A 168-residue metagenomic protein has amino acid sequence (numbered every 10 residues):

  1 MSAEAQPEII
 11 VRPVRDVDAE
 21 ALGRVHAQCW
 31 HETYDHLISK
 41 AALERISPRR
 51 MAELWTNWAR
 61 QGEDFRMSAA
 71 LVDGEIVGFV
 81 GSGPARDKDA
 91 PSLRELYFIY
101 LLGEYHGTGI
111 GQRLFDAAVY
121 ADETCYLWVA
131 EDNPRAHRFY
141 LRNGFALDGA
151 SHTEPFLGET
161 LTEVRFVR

Functional and structural regions predicted by a protein language model:
M1-I10: Short, low-complexity, intrinsically disordered N-terminal peptides in bacterial proteins
I9, P13-A19, A27-H106, Q112-A117: Acetyl-CoA-dependent GNAT
F65, T160-R165: Short hydrophobic/aromatic beta-strand or adjacent loop that forms the aromatic wall/cage of a ligand/substrate-binding
Q112, D132-A150, F156-L161: Conserved active-site alpha-helix within GNAT-family acetyltransferase domains
A121-D132: Conserved GNAT acetyl-CoA-binding A-motif
